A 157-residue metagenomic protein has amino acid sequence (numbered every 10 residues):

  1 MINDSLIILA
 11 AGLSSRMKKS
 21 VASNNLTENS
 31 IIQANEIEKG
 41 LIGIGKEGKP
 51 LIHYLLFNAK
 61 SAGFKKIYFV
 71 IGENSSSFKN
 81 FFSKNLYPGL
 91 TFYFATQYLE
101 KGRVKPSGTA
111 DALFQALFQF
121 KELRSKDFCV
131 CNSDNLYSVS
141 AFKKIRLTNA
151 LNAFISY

Functional and structural regions predicted by a protein language model:
M1-S5, S14-E36, I44-D127: Conserved N-terminal catalytic core of the sugar/cofactor nucleotidyltransferase
L41, F94, N152-F154: Conserved beta-strand scaffold positions in the cores of enzyme catalytic domains, especially in NTP/NDP-utilizing
C131-N132: Active-site acidic Asp-centered loop
N135-Y137: A short, conserved beta-strand element in the Rossmann-like catalytic core that flanks the donor/metal-binding loop
V139-Y157: Conserved donor-nucleotide/metal-binding helix-loop-beta segment in metal-dependent transferases, i.e., the alpha-helix
